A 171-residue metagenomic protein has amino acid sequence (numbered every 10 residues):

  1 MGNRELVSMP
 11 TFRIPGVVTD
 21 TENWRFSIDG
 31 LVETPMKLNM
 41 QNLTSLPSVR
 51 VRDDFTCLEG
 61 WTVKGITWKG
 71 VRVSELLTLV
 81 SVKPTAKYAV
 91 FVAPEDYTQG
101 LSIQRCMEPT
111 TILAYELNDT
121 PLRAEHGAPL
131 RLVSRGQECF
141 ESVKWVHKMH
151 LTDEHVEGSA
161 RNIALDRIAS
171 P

Functional and structural regions predicted by a protein language model:
M1-F26, V32, L79-P171: Extended, aromatic/histidine-rich regions of cofactor-dependent oxidoreductases associated with respiratory
P15-W68: A glycine-rich, hydrophobic loop/mini-helix early in the fold
N39-Q41, S74-E75, A114-E116: Short acidic (Asp/Glu) patches
R50-L101: Mid-length scaffold segments of soluble, non-membrane domains
